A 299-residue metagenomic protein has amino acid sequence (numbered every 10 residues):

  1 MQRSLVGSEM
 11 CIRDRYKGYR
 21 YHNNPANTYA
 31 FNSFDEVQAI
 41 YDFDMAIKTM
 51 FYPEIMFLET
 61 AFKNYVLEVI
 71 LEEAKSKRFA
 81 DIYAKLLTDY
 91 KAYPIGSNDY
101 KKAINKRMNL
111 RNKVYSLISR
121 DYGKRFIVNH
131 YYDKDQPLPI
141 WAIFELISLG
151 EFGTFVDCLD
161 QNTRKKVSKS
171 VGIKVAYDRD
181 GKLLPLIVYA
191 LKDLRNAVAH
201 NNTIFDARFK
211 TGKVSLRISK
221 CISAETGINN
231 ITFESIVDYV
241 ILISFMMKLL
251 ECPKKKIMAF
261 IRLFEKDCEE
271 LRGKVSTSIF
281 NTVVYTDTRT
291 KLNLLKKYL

Functional and structural regions predicted by a protein language model:
M1-G7, C11-I12: Single conserved hydrophobic/aromatic residue that forms the stacking wall/gate of nucleotide- or nucleobase-binding
Y16, V37, F144, Y239-I243: Generic structural hydrophobic/aromatic packing signal, biased to beta-strands
K17-E72: Long, hydrophobic/aromatic-enriched structural stretches that serve as scaffold segments
A30, E36, A103, R107 (+5 more regions): Intrinsic-disorder-associated interaction segments
Y41-M56, H130, K134, Y177-V188 (+1 more regions): Short, charged/polar micro-motifs that form catalytic or ligand-binding hotspots
F57, Y65-G172, D180-V188, A199-I204: Hydrophobic, aromatic-lined core segments that form the binding pocket/scaffold for planar heteroaromatic ligands
T154-L194, H200-L299: Polyanionic, low-complexity intrinsically disordered segments
